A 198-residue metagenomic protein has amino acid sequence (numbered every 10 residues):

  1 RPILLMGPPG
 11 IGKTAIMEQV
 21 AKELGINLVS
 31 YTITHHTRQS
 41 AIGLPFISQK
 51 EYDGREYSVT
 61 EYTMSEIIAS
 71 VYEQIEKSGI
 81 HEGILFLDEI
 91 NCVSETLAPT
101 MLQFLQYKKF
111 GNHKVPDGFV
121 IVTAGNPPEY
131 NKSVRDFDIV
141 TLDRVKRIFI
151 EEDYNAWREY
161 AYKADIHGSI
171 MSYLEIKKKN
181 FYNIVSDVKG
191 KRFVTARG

Functional and structural regions predicted by a protein language model:
R1-I176: AAA+ P-loop NTPase catalytic core and its hallmark functional loops
K163-G198: Alpha-helical lid/collar subdomain of P-loop NTPases
